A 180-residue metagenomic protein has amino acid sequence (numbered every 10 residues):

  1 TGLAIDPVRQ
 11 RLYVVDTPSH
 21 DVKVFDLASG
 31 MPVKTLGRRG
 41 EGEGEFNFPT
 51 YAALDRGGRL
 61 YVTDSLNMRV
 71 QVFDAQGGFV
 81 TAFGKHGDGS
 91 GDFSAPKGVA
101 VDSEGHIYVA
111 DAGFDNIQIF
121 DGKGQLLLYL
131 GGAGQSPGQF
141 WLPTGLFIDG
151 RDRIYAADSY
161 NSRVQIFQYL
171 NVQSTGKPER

Functional and structural regions predicted by a protein language model:
T1-R180: Eukaryotic scaffold repeat domains enriched in small/polar residues
